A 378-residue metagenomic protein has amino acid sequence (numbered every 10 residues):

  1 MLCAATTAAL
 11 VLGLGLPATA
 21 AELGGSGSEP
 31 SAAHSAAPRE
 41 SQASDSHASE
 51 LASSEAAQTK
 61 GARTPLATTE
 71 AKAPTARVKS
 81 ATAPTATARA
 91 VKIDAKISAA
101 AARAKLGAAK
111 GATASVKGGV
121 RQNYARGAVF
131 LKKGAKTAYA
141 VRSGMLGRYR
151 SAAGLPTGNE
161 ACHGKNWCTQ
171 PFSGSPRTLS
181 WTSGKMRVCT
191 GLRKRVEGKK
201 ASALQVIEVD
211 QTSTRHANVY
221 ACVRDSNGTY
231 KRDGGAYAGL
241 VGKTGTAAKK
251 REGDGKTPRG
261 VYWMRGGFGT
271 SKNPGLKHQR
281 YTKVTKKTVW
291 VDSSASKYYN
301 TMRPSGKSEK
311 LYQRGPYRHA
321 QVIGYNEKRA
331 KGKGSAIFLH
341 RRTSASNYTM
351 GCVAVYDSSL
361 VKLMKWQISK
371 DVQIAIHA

Functional and structural regions predicted by a protein language model:
M1-G24: Secretory targeting and sorting signals
A20-A95: Low-complexity, acidic Ser/Thr/Pro-rich repeat tracts that form intrinsically disordered stalk/linker regions of very
G61, P65, E70, P74-G191: Extended, compositionally biased repeat/scaffold regions that form elongated interaction surfaces
A128, T178, A236-A238, V261 (+1 more regions): Well-ordered beta-strand positions in beta-sheet-rich domains
R187-T343, N347-T349, K362-M364, A378: Cell wall/extracellular polymer interaction/catalysis modules
C352-A378: Long, compositionally biased interface segments
